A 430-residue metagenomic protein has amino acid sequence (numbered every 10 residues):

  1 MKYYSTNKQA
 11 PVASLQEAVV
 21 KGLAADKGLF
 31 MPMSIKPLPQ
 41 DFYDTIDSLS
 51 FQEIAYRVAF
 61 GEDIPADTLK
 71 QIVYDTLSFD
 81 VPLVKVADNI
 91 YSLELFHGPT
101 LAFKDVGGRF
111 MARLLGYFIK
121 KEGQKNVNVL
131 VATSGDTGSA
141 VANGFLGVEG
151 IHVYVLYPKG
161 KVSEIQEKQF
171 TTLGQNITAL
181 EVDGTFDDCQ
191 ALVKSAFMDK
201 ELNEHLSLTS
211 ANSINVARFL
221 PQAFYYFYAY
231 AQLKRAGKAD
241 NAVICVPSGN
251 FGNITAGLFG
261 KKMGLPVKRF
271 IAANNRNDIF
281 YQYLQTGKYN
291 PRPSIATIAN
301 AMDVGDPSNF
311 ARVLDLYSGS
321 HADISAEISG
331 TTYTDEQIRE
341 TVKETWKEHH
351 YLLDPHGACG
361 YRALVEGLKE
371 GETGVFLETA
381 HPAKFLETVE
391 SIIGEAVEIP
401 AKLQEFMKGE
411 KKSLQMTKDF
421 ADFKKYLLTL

Functional and structural regions predicted by a protein language model:
M1-L430: PLP-dependent amino-acid enzyme catalytic core
